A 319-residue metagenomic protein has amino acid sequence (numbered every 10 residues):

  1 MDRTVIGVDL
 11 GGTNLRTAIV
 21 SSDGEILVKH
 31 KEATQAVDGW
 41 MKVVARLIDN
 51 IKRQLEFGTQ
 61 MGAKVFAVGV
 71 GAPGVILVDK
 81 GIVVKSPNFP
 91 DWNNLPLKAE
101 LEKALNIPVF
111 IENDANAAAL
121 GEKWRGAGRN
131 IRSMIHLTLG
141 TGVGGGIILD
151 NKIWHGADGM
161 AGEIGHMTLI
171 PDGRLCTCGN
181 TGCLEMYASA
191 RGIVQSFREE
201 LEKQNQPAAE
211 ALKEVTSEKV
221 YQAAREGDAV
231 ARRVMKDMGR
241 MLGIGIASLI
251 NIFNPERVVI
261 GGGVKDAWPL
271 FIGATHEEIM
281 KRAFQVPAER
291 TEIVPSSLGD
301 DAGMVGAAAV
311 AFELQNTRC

Functional and structural regions predicted by a protein language model:
M1-A67, L77-I82, A99-I107, G121-I131 (+2 more regions): ATP-binding/phosphotransfer module of carbohydrate and carboxylate kinases, centering on a glycine-rich
D9, G69-P73, H136-G142, G146-I148: Short beta-strand segments
T13-N14, A115, T141-G144, P171: Conserved A3 ("GATE") glycine/threonine-rich loop of ANL adenylate-forming enzymes
H30-E32, P87, A157: Short hydrophobic alpha-helix segments
G81-N93: A charged helix-plus-loop insertion that forms the helical arch/lid used to bind and gate nucleic-acid substrates
V109-N113: General beta-strand structural signal in soluble alpha/beta enzymes
A118: Proteins enriched for Cys/Gly/acidic motifs involved in redox and nucleic-acid/cofactor modification
M160-E163: Structural signature of FAD isoalloxazine-binding scaffolds in flavoprotein oxidoreductases
